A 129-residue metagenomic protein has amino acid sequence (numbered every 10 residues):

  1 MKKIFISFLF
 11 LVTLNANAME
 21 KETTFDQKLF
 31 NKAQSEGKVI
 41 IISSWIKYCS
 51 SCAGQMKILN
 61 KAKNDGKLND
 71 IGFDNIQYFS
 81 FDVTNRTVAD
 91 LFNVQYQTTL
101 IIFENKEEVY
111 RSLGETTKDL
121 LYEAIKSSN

Functional and structural regions predicted by a protein language model:
I4-L14: Sec-dependent N-terminal signal peptides
F10, A18-G37, S127-N129: N-terminal leader/targeting and pre-domain segments
S35-K47: Short active-site neighborhood of thiol/selenol oxidoreductases, capturing the structured segment around
V39, F92-I101: Structural micro-motif
S44, C49-C52, L100: The canonical Cys-X-X-Cys-His
S44, N69-R86: Thiol-based oxidoreductase modules, predominantly thioredoxin-like and allied folds used for disulfide exchange
A53-L68: Typically the conserved alpha-helix immediately C-terminal to a functionally engaged Cys/Sec in thioredoxin-like
I102-N129: Non-catalytic, surface beta->alpha helical segment in thiol-disulfide oxidoreductase systems
